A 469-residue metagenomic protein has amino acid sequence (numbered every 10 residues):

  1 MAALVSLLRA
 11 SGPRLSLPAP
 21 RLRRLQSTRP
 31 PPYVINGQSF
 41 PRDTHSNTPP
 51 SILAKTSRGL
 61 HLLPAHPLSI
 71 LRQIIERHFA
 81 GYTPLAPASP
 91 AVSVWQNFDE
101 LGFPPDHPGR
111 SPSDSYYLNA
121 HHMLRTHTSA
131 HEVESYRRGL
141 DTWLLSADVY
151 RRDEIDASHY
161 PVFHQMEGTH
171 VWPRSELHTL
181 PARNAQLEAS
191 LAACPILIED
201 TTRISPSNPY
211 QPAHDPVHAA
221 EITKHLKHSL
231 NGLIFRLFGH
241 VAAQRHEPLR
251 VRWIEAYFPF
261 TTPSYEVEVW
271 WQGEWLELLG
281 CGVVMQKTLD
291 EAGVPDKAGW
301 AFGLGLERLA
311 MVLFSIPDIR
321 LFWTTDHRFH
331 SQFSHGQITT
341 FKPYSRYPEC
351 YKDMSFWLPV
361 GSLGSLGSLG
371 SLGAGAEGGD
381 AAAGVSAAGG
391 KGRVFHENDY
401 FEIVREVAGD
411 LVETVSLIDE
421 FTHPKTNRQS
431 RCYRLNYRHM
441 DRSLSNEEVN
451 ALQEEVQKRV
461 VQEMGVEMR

Functional and structural regions predicted by a protein language model:
M1-P18: N-terminal chloroplast transit peptides
P18-T414, I418-N427, C432, H439-E454 (+1 more regions): TRNA-recognition modules of translation machinery and tRNA-sensing kinases, especially anticodon-binding
